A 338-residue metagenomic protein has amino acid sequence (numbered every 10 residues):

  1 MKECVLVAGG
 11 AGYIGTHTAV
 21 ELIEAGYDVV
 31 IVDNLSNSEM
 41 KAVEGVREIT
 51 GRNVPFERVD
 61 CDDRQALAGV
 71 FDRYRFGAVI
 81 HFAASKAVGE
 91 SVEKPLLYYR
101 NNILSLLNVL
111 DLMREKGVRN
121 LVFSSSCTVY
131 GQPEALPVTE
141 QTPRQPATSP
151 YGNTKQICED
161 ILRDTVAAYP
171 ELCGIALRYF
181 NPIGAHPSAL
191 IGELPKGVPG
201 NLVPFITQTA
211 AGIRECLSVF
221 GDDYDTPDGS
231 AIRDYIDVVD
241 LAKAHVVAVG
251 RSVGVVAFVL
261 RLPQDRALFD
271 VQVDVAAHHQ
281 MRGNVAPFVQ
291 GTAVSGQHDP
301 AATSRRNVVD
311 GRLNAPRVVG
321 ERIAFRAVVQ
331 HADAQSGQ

Functional and structural regions predicted by a protein language model:
K2-A78, V198: N-terminal Rossmann/SDR dinucleotide-binding element
A8, V32, V79-A83, L121-S126 (+1 more regions): SDR active-site strand-loop-helix element
V59-N101, E115: NAD(P)H-binding glycine-rich loop region in Rossmannoid oxidoreductase-like domains and their noncatalytic homologs
E93-N108, E115, R119-N120, V129-N181 (+1 more regions): Catalytic helix-loop patch of NAD(P)-dependent Rossmann-fold dehydrogenases
D164-V247: NAD(P)-dependent short-chain dehydrogenase/reductase
V203-T209, A244-P263, A277: Mid/C-terminal beta-alpha module of Rossmann-like enzyme folds, strongest in SDR-family dehydrogenases/epimerases
Q264-R266, V271-V275, H279-M281, V285 (+6 more regions): Alpha-helix boundary/capping motif
